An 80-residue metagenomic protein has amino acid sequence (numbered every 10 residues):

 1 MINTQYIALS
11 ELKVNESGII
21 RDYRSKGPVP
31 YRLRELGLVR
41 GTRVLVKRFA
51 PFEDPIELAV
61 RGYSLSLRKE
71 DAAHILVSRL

Functional and structural regions predicted by a protein language model:
M1-L80: Compact, glycine-rich, soluble single-domain proteins
